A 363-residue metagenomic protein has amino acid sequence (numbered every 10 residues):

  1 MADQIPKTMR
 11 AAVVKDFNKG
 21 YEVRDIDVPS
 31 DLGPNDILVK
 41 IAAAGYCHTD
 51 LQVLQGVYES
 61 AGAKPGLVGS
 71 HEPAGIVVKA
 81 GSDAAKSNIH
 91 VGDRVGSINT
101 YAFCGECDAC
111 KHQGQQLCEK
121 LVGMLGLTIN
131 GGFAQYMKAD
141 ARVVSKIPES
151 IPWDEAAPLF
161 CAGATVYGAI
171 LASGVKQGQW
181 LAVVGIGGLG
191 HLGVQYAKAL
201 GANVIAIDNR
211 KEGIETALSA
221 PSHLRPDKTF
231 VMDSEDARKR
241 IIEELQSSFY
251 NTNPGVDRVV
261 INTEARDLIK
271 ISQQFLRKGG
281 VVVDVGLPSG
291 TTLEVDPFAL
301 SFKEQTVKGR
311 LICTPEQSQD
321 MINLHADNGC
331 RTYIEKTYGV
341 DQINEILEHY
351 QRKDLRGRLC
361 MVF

Functional and structural regions predicted by a protein language model:
A2-K7, A199, K270-I271, P315-F363: C-terminal hydrophobic helical "lid"/dimerization subdomain of Rossmann-like NAD(P)H-dependent oxidoreductases
D27-G45, V57-D108, P148-I151: Glycine-rich beta-strand-centered segment in the early N-terminal region that forms part of a ligand/cofactor-binding
N88-I89, V175, L276: Short, well-ordered loop/turn sites that connect or cap secondary structure elements
Y101-V184, S219-A220: NAD(P)H dinucleotide-binding glycine-rich loop of Rossmann-like/cofactor-binding domains, especially the beta1-alpha1
L171, V194-A199: Surface-exposed amphipathic alpha-helices with a cationic face
V183-I186, K198-I269: Adenosine-nucleotide cofactor-binding segment
G190-H191: N-terminal Rossmann-fold NAD(P) dinucleotide-binding loop
N203, T263-R331, F363: Glycine-rich phosphate-binding loop and adjacent beta-alpha segment of Rossmann(oid) nucleotide-cofactor-binding
